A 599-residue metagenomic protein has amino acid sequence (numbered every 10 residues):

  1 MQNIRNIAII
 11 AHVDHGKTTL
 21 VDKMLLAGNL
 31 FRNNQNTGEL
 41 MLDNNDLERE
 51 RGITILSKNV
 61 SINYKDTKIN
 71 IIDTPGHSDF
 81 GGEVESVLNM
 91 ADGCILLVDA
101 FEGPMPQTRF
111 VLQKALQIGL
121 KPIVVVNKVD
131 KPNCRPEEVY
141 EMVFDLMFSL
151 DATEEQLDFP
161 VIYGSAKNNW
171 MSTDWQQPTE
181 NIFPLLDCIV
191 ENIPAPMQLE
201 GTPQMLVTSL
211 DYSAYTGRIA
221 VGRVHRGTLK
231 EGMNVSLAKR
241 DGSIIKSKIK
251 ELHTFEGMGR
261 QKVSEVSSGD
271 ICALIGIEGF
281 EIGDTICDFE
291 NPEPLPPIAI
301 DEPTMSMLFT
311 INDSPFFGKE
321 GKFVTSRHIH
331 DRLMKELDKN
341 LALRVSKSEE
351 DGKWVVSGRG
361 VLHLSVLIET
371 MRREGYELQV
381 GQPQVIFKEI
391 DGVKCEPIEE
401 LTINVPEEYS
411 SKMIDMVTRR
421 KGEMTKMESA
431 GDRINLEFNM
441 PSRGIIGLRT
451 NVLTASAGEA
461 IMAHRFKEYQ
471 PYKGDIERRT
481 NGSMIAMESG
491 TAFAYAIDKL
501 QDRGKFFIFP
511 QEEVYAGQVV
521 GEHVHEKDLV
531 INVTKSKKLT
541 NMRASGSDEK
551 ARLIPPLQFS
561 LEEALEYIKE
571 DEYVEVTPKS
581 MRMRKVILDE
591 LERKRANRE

Functional and structural regions predicted by a protein language model:
M1-P104, M142, L210-S213: P-loop NTPase switch module centered on the Walker A-proximal segment
Q2-T19, A91, P104-Q113, G119-K121 (+14 more regions): Conserved structured catalytic cores and adjacent interaction surfaces of nucleotide-binding/hydrolyzing enzymes
D14, L20, G52, I71-D73 (+18 more regions): Residue-level signature of catalytic and energy-coupling elements of molecular machines, predominantly ATP/GTP-dependent
N36-L42, L150-I162, P196-L206, G242-F255 (+8 more regions): Interdomain boundary/hinge elements
K121, K131-E191: Canonical P-loop GTPase G-domain recognition
Q204-M307, P315-K319, N481, G490-T540 (+2 more regions): Conserved nucleotide-binding/hydrolysis modules and their immediate coupling elements across P-loop/ASCE NTPase motors
S314-L337, K550, I554: A short, contiguous, amphipathic alpha-helix enriched in charged residues
R582, L588-E599: Acidic, low-complexity intrinsically disordered tails
